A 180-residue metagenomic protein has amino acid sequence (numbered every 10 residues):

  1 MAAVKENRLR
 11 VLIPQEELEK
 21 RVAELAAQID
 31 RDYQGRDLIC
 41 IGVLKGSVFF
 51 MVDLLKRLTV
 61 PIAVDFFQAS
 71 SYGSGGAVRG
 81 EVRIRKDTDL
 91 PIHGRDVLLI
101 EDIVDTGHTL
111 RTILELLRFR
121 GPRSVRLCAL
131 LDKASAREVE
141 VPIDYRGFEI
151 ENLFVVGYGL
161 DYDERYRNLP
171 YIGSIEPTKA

Functional and structural regions predicted by a protein language model:
M1-A180: PRPP-associated nucleotide enzymes
